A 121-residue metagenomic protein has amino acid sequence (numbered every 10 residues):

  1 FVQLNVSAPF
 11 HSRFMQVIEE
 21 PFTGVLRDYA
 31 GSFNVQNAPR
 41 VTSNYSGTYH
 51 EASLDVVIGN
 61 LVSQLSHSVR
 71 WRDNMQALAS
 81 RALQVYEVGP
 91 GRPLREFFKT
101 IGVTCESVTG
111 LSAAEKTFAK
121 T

Functional and structural regions predicted by a protein language model:
F1-T121: Acyl-group transfer acyltransferase/transacylase scaffold of fatty acid/polyketide systems
